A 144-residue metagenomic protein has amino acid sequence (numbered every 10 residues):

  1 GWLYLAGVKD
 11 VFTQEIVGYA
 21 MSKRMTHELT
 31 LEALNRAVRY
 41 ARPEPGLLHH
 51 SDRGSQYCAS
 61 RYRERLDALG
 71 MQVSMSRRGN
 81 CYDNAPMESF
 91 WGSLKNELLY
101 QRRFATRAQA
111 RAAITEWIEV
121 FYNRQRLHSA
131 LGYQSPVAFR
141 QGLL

Functional and structural regions predicted by a protein language model:
G1-L144: Charged DNA-binding/catalytic regions of mobile-element recombinases
